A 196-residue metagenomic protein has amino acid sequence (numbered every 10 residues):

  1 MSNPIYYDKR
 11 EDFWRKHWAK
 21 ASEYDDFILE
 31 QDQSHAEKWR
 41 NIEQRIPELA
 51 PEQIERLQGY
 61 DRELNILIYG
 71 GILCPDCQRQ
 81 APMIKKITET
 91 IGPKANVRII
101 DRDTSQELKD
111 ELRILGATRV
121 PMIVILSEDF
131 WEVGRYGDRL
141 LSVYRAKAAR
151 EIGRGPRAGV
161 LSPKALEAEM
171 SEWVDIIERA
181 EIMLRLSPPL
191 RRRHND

Functional and structural regions predicted by a protein language model:
M1-E63, K86-T90, D110-G116, V133-D196: Non-globular targeting/processing and membrane-anchoring segments
E48-A50, R79-M83, S105-E107: Short amphipathic alpha-helical surface micro-motifs
N65-L67, R79, V160: Aromatic-enriched hydrophobic runs in primary sequence
L67-G71, I84, G92-L108, R119 (+1 more regions): Thiol-based oxidoreductase modules, predominantly thioredoxin-like and allied folds used for disulfide exchange
I72-R79: Conserved redox-active cysteine motifs that mediate thiol-disulfide chemistry, especially di-cysteine Cys-X(1-2)-Cys
C74, S105, W131, L141: Surface-exposed, flexible loop/turn segments at secondary-structure boundaries
Q78, I114-R119: A contiguous catalytic/ligand-binding core that recognizes phosphate-bearing ligands
P82, P121, L140-L141: Proline-rich low-complexity regions
